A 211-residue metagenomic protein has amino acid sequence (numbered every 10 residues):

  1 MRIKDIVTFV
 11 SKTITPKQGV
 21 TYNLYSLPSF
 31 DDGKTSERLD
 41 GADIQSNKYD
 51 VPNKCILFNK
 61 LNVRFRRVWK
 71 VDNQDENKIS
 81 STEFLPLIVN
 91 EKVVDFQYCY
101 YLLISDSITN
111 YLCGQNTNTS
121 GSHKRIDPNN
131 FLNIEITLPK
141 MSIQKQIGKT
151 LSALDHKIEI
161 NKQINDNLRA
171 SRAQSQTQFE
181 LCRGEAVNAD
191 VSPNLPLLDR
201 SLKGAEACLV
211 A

Functional and structural regions predicted by a protein language model:
M1, K78-L85, T119-G148: A short glycine-rich beta-alpha junction/loop motif
M1-I14, F30, T137-A211: Non-catalytic DNA-recognition/assembly elements of restriction-modification systems
P16-N23, C113-N116: Short coil/turn segments at secondary-structure boundaries
Y22-E37: Short, basic/aromatic beta-hairpin or loop at an interaction surface
S36-S46: Short alpha-helix capping/helix-loop boundary micro-motifs
N47-Y49, N53-I108, G121: A short beta-sheet element
V68, L85-N90, L132-L138, S152 (+1 more regions): Short, well-ordered beta-strand elements within core beta-sheets of diverse protein domains
